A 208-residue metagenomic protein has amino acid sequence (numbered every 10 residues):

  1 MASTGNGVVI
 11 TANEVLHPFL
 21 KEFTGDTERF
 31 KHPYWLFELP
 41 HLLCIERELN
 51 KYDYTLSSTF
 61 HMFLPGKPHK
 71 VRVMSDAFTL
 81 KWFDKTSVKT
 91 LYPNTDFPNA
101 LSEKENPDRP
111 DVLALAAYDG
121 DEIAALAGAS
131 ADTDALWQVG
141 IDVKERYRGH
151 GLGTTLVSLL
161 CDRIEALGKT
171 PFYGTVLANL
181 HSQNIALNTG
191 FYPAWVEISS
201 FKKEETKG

Functional and structural regions predicted by a protein language model:
M1-T90: Acyl-donor-binding surface of acyltransferase catalytic domains
V8-T11, I164-V176: Conserved GNAT acetyl-CoA-binding A-motif
T55-L64, Y192-T206: Conserved catalytic-core motifs of GNAT/GCN5-like acyltransferases
P93-V112: Active-site rim helix/loop that mediates acceptor-substrate recognition in acyltransferases
N106-L113, Y118-L136, G140-K144: A conserved beta-strand-loop-helix scaffold within acyl/acetyltransferase catalytic domains
E122-I123, C161-A166: Long alpha-helical, hydrophobic tracts
V139, G149-R163, N184, N188: Conserved acetyl-CoA-binding loop-helix of GNAT-fold acetyltransferases
Y173-L187, Y192, S200-E204: Conserved beta-strand-loop-alpha-helix junction that forms the acyl-donor binding cleft
